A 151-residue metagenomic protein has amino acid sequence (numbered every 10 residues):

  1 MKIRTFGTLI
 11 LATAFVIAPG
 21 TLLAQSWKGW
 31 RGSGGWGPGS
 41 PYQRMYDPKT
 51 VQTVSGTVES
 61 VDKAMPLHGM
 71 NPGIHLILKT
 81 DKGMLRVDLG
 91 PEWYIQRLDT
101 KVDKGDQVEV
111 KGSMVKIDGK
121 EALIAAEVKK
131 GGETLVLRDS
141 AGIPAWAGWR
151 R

Functional and structural regions predicted by a protein language model:
M1-I10: Bacterial N-terminal signal peptides that target proteins for export
L9-A18: Bacterial N-terminal signal peptides
A18-A24: Sec/Tat signal peptide C-region and signal peptidase I cleavage site
G29-V51: Short boundary/loop segments of OB/S1/cold-shock single-stranded nucleic-acid-binding domains
T50-M70: Structural detector for short beta-strands of small beta-barrel domains
G69-L89: OB-fold (S1/OB) nucleic-acid-binding surfaces
Y94-V110: Short nucleic-acid-contacting surface segments enriched for D/E, G, S/T with interspersed K/R
V115-G142: OB-fold/S1-family single-stranded nucleic acid-binding modules
